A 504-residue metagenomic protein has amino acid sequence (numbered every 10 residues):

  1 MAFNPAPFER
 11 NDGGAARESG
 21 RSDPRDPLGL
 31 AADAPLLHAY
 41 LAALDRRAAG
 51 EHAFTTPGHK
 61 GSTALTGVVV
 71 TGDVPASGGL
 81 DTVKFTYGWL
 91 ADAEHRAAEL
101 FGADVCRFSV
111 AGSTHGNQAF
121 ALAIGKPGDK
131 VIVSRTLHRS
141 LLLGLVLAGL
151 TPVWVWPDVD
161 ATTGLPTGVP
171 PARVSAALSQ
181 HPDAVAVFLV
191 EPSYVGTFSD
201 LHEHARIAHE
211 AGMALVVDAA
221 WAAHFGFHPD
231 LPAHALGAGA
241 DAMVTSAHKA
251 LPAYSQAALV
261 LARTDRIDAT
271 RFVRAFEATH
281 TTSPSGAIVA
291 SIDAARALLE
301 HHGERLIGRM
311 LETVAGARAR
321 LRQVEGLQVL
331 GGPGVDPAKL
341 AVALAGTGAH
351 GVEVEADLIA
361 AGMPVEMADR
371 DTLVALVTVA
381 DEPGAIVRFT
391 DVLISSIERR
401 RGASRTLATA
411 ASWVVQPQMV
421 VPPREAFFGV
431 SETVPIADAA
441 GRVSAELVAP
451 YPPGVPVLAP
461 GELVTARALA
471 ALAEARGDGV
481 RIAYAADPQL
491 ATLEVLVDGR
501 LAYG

Functional and structural regions predicted by a protein language model:
M1-G88, P453: N-terminal "arm"/small-domain region of PLP-dependent enzymes with the aminotransferase-like
A31, A39-A43, A103, S113-G331: Conserved PLP-enzyme active-site core in the AAT-like
V69-H115, T136: Conserved N-terminal alpha-helix of the aminotransferase class I/II PLP-enzyme fold
F108, W154-W156, T245, M367 (+1 more regions): Structural signal for conserved beta-strand scaffold positions within catalytic alpha/beta enzyme cores
S193, L298, G346, V379-P383: A generic structural motif
A269-V273, S291-E300, P333-A338, M367-L373 (+2 more regions): Short acidic (Asp/Glu) and glycine-rich catalytic loops that position anionic groups and cofactors
R305-V379, R401-P417: Conserved small-domain helix->loop->beta segment predominantly found in fold-type I
A360-A361, E366-G504: PLP-dependent enzyme catalytic core of the Aspartate aminotransferase-like
